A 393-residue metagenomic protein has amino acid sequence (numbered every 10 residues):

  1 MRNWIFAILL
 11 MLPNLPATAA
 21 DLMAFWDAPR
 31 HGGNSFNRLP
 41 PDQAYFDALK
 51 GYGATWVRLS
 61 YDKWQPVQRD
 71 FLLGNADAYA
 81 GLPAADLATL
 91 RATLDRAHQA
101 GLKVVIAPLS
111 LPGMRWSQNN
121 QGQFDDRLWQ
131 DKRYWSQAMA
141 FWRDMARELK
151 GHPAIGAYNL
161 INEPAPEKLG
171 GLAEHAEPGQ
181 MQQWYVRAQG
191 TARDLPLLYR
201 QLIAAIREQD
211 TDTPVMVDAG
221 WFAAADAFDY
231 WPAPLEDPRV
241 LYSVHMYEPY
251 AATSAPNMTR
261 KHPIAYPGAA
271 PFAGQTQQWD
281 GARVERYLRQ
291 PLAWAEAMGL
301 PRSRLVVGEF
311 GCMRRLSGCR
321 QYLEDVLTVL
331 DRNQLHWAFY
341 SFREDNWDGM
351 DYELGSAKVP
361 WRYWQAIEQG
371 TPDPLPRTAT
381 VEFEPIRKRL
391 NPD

Functional and structural regions predicted by a protein language model:
M1-N3: Positively charged n-region of N-terminal signal peptides that target proteins for export
P13-N14: N-terminal signal peptide c-region/cleavage motif recognized by signal peptidases
T18-A80, W294-A295: N-terminal carbohydrate-binding accessory modules
N34-A44, W64-V67, G81-A84, A165-E167 (+5 more regions): Acidic-and-aromatic substrate-binding clefts and catalytic sites of carbohydrate-active enzymes
R38-P41, Y45-T55, D77-P108, N119-L160 (+1 more regions): An active-site-proximal structural segment forming one wall of the substrate-binding cleft that immediately precedes
Q65-A85, G113-K132, L169-Q182, G349-A357: Surface-exposed, active-site-proximal loop segments in enzymatic domains
Q118, D126-Q277, R289-M313, R332-A338: Active-site region of glycoside hydrolase catalytic domains
S317-D393: Aromatic-rich peripheral "rim/lid" segments of glycoside hydrolase catalytic domains that contact and position glycan
